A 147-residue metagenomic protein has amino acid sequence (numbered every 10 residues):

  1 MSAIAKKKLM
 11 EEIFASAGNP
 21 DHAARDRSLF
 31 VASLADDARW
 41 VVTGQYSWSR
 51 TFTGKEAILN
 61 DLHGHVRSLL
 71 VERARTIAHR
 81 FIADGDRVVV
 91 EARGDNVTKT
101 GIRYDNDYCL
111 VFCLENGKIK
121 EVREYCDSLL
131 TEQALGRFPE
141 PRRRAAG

Functional and structural regions predicted by a protein language model:
M1-A5, L9, H63-G147: A beta-strand edge to alpha-helix "cap/lid" segment located at domain peripheries
M1-D36, E140-G147: Short, low-complexity N-terminal intrinsically disordered segments enriched in polar/charged residues
P20, W48, E121: Short, flexible active-site loop motifs that bind/organize anionic cofactors or intermediates
L29-L34, A38, G54, I58 (+3 more regions): Hydrophobic pocket/interface hotspot
V31-G85: A solvent-exposed, acidic/Ser-Thr-rich amphipathic alpha-helical stretch
